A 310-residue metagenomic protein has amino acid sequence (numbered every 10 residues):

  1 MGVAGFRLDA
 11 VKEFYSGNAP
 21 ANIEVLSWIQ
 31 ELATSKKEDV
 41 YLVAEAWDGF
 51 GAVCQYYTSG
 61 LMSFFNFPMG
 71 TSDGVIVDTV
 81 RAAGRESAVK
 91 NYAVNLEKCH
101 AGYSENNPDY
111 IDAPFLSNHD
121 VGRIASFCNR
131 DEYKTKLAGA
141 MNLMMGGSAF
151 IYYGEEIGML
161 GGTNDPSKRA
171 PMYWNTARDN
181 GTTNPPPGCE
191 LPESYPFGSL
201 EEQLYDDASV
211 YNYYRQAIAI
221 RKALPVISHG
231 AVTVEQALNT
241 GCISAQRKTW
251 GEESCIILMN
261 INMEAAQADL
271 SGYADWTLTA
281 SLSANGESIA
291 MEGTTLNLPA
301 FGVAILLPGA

Functional and structural regions predicted by a protein language model:
M1-F6: An active-site-proximal structural segment forming one wall of the substrate-binding cleft that immediately precedes
R7-N107, D112, R130-E132, A140-M141 (+4 more regions): Active-site-proximal helices and loops of the catalytic beta/alpha 8
K36, D48, S87, V94-E97 (+3 more regions): Loop/helix patches that line or flank the sugar-binding groove of alpha-linked glycan CAZymes
V121: Shared catalytic-loop signature of beta/alpha-barrel
A265-A284: Beta-strand-rich binding/interaction modules
G286-A290: Short beta-strand and strand-turn-strand segments in soluble, beta-rich domains
M291-A310: C-terminal beta-strand-rich structural cap/linker in extracellular carbohydrate-active enzymes
